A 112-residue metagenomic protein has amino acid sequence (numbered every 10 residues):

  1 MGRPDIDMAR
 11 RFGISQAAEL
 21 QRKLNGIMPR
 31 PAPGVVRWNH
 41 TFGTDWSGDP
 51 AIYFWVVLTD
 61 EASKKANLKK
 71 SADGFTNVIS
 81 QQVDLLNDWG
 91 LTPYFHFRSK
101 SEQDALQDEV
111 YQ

Functional and structural regions predicted by a protein language model:
M1-R22: N-terminal presequence-like segments and adjacent domain-start helices
G2-I6, W55-A62: A short small-residue
R10, I14, T44, K69: Short, charged/polar micro-motifs that form catalytic or ligand-binding hotspots
Q16-M28, A62-D88: Short, non-transmembrane amphipathic alpha-helical segments
M28-A32, P50, K64, A105: Short acidic, gly/pro-rich beta-turn/loop elements at beta-sheet edges and active-site/ligand-binding grooves
P33-T59: Short edge beta-strands and adjacent turn/loop segments
S80-Q107: A short amphipathic beta-strand at an alpha->beta junction
E109-Q112: Short acidic DE-rich linear segments
